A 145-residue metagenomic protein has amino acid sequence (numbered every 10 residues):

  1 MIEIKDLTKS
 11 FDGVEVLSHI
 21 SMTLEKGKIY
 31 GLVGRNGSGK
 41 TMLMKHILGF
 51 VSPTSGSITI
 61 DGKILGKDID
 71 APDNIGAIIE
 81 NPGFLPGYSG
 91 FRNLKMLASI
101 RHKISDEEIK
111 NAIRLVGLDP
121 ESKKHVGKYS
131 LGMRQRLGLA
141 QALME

Functional and structural regions predicted by a protein language model:
Y30-R35: The feature captures the beta-strand-to-loop junction immediately N-terminal to the Walker
L48: Helix-to-loop junction immediately C-terminal to a conserved catalytic motif
G56-A71: Conserved ABC transporter NBD signature motif
K95, D106-E121: Conserved ABC ATPase "signature" region
L139: Hydrophobic anchor residue at the start of the ABC signature
